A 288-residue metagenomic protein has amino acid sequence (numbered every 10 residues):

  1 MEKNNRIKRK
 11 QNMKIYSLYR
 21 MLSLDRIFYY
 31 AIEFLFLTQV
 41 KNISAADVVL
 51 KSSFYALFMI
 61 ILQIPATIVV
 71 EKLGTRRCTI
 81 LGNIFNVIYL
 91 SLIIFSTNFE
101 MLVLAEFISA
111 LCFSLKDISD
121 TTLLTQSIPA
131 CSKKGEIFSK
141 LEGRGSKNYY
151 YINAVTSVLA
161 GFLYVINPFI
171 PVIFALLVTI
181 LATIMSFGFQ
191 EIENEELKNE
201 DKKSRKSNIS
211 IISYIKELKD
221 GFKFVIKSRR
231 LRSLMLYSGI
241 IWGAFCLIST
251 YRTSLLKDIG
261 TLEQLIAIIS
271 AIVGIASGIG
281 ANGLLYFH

Functional and structural regions predicted by a protein language model:
M1-K10, F189-L234: Juxtamembrane intracellular "pre-TM" segments in multi-pass secondary transporters
E2-I61, S228-V273: Helix-loop boundary and gating motifs at the non-cytosolic
F28, A56-I64, Y150-A154, V158 (+1 more regions): Residue-level signature of mid-helix packing/kink "hotspots" within the transmembrane helices of 12-pass Major
F36-V40, I93-F95, Y150-A175, D258-I259 (+1 more regions): Transmembrane alpha-helix termini and helix-breaking/packing motifs in multi-pass membrane transporters
I61-T75, Y164, I279-H288: Helix-to-loop junctions at the C-terminal end of transmembrane segments in multipass secondary transporters
I84-N98, L102-V103: C-terminal ends and interior cores of transmembrane alpha-helices in multi-pass membrane transporters/permeases
F107-Y150: Cytoplasmic helix-loop-helix junction between adjacent transmembrane helices in 12-TM secondary transporters
I170-G188: Symmetry-related core transmembrane helices of the 12-TM Major Facilitator Superfamily/SLC fold
